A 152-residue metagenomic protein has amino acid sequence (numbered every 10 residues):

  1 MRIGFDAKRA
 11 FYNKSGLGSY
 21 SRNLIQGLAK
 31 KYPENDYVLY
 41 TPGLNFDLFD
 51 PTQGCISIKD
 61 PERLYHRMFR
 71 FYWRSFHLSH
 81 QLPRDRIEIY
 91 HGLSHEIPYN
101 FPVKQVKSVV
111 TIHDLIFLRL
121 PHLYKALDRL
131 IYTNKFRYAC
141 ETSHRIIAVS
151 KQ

Functional and structural regions predicted by a protein language model:
M1-Q152: Carbohydrate transferase catalytic cores enriched for Leloir-type hexosyltransferases
